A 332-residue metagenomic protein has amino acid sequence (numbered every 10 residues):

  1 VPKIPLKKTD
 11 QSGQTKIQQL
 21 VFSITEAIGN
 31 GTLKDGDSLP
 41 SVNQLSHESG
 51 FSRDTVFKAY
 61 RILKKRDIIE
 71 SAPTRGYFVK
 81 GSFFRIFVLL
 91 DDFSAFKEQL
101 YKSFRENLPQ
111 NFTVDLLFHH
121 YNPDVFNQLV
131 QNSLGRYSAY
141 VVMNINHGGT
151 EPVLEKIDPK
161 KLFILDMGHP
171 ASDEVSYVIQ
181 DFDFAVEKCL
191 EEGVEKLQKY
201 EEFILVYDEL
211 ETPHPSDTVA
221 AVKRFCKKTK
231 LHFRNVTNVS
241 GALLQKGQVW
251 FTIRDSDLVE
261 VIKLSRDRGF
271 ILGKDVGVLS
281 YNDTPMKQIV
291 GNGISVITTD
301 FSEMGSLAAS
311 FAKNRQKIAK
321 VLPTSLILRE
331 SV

Functional and structural regions predicted by a protein language model:
V1-E48, A319: Extreme N-terminal segment that seeds HTH/winged-HTH DNA-binding domains in transcriptional regulators
T32-S71: N-terminal helix-turn-helix
V42, K58, R66, Y77-Q131 (+1 more regions): Amphipathic helical "hinge" segments at domain boundaries
F87, R136-I145, E202-D208, K246-D255 (+1 more regions): Periplasmic-binding protein-like
N146-F184, N282-N292: Flexible loop/hinge segments that line or gate small-molecule binding clefts
G168-I204, L258, I297-K317: Hydrophobic alpha-helical segments within soluble ligand-binding/sensing domains
K188-C226, K320-V332: An alpha-beta-alpha
L244-G247, S256-V332: Flexible loop/turn connectors
